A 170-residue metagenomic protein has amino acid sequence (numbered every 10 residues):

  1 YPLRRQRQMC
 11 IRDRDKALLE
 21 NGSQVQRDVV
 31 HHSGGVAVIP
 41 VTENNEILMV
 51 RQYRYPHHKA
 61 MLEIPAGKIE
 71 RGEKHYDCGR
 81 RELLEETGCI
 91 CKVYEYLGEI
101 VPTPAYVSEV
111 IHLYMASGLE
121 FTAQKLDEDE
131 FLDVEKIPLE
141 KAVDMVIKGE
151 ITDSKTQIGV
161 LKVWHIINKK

Functional and structural regions predicted by a protein language model:
Y1-I11: Single conserved hydrophobic/aromatic residue that forms the stacking wall/gate of nucleotide- or nucleobase-binding
R4, E63, L113, K136: Short aromatic/basic micro-patch
D13-L19, I100-T122, E135: Active-site-adjacent beta-strand/loop module that shapes the phosphate/pyrophosphate-binding cleft
D15, R27-D28, M49-Q52: Beta-strand scaffold of nucleotide-dependent catalytic cores
Q26, V30-V38: Compact, glycine-rich, soluble single-domain proteins
A37-R81: Conserved Nudix-box catalytic region and its N-terminal flanking loop in Nudix hydrolases and closely related
A60, R71, P104-A105, D129-K170: Nudix hydrolase/Nudix homology domain
I90-L97: A short coil-to-beta-strand element that immediately follows conserved catalytic motifs
